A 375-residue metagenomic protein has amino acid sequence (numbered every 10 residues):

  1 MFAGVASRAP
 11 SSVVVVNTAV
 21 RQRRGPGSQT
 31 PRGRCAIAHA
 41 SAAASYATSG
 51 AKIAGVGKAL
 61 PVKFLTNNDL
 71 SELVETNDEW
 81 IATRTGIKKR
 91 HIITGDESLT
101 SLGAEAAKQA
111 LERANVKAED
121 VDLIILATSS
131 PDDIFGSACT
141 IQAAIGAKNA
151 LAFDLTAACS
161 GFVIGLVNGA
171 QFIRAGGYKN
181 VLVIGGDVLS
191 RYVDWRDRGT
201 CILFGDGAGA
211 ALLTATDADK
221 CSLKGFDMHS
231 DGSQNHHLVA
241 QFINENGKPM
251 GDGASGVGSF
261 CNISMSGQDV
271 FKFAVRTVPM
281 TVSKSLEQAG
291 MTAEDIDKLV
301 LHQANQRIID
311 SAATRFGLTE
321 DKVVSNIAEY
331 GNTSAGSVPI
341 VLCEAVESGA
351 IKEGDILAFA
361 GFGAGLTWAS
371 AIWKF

Functional and structural regions predicted by a protein language model:
M1-S28: N-terminal chloroplast transit peptides
H39-D96, W195-R276, M280, F375: Condensing-enzyme catalytic core mediating Claisen C-C bond formation in acyl metabolism
A54-G57, A127, T156, V181-D187 (+3 more regions): Short beta-strand segments
V74-T83, D133-G146, L182-L189, E245 (+2 more regions): Acidic-glycine-rich active-site phosphate/pyrophosphate-binding loop
I87-K89, D120-L123, A143-T156, S190-R196 (+1 more regions): Glycine/charged-rich beta-loop-alpha catalytic/anionic-binding loops adjacent to active sites
T100, A104-A107, L111, S130-P131 (+6 more regions): Claisen-condensing/thiolase-fold acyl-transfer catalytic domains that form or cleave C-C bonds in fatty acid
E119-A127, E294-H302: Short glycine-rich phosphate-binding loop at a beta-alpha junction
R174-A208: Flexible, glycine-rich active-site loops centered on histidine and acidic residues that chelate a metal or position
